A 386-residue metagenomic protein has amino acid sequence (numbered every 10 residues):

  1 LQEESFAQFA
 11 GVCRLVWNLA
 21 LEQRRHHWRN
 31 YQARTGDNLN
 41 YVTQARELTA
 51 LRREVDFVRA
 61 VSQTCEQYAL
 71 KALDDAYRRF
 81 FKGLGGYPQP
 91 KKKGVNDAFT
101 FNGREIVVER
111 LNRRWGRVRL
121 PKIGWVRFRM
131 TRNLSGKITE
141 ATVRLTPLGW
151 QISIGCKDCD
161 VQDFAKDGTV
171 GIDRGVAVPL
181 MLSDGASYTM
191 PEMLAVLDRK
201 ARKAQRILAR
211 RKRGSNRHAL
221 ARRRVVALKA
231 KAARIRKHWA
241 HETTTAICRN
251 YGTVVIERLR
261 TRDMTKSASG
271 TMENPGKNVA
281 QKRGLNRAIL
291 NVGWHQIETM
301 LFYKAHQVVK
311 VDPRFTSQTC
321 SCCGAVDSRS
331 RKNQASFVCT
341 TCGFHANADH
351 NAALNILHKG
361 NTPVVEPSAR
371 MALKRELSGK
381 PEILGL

Functional and structural regions predicted by a protein language model:
L1-Y68: Gly/serine-rich nucleotide phosphate-binding loop at the start of the catalytic core of nucleotide/ADP-ribose-handling
E4, G11, L15, K122 (+2 more regions): Positively charged, helix-rich recognition surfaces that bind polyanionic ligands
F6-F9, W17, Y41, F57 (+9 more regions): Aromatic side chains
A20, Y68-A76, F80, H350-G360: Stable alpha-helical structural segments in soluble proteins, enriched in small hydrophobic residues
L21-W28, Y77, F81-P88, R258: Long, hydrophobic, amphipathic alpha-helical segments used as structural scaffolds
W28, N96, R113-R114, S183 (+2 more regions): Residue-level detector of alpha-helical segments with a strong bias toward transmembrane helices and their helix-loop
R29-N40, N96-F101, G270-N274, G324 (+1 more regions): Short amphipathic alpha-helical patches
L39-R144, G270, R287, N291: Acidic carboxylate diad motif detector
